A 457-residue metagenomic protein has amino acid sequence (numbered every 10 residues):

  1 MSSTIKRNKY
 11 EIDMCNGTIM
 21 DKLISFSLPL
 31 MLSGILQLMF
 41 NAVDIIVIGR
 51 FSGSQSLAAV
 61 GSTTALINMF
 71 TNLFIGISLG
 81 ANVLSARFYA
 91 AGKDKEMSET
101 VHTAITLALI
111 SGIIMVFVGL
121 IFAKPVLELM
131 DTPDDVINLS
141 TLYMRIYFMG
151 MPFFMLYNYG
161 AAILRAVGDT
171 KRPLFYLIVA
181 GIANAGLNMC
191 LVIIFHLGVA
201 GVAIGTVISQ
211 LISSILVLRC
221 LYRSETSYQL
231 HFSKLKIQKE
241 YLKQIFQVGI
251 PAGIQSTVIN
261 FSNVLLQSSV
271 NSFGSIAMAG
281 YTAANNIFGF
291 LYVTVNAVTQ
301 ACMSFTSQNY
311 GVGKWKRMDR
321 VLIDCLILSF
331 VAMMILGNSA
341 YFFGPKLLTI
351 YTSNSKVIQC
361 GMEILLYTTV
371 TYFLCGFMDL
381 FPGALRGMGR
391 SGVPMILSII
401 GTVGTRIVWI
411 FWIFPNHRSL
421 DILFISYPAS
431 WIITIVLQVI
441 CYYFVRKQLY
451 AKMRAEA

Functional and structural regions predicted by a protein language model:
M1-S27, S85-G150, I194-I250, T306-T371 (+1 more regions): Short alpha-helical transmembrane segments in multi-pass integral membrane proteins
N16, M20-M39, V43, L66-L73 (+8 more regions): Residue-level signal for short hydrophobic patches within transmembrane helices of multi-pass membrane transporters
S25-D44, I146, A180, S209-S213 (+4 more regions): Transmembrane helical elements of multi-pass membrane transporters/channels
L30, G34, I46, V83 (+15 more regions): Transmembrane alpha-helix boundary and packing residues in multipass membrane permease domains and related
M39-A58, L127-D134, C190-L197, T257-F290 (+3 more regions): Helix-terminus/linker motif at the lipid-water interface of multi-pass membrane proteins
L57-F117, F154-P173, G280-N338, F342-G344 (+1 more regions): Small-residue-rich hydrophobic transmembrane alpha-helices
M69-N72, N184-N188, S214-L218, F290-V293 (+3 more regions): Hydrophobic transmembrane alpha-helices of multi-pass small-molecule transporters
S78, Y147-R165, P173-N184, V202-V217 (+4 more regions): Short runs within selected transmembrane alpha-helices of multi-pass transporters and secretion channels
